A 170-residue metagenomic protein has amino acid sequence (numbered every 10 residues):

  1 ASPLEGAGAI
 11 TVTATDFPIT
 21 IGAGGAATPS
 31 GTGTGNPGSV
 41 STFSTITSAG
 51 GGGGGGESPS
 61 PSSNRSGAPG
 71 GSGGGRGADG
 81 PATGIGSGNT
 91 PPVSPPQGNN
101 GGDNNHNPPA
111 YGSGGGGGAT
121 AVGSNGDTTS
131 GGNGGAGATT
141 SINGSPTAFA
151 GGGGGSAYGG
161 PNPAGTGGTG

Functional and structural regions predicted by a protein language model:
A1-G170: Low-complexity, glycine/proline-biased repetitive segments and flexible coils/loops
